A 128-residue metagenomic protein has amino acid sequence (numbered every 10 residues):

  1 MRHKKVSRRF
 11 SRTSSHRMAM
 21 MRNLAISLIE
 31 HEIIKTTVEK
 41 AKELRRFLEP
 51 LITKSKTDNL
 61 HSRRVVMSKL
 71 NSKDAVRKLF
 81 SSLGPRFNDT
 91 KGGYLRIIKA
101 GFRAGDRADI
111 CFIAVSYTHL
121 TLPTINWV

Functional and structural regions predicted by a protein language model:
M1-P85, V115: Ribosome large-subunit tunnel/peptidyl-transferase-proximal elements
L95-Y117: C-terminal edge-of-domain segments
T118-T124: Conserved small/polar residues in nucleotide/adenosyl-binding loops
